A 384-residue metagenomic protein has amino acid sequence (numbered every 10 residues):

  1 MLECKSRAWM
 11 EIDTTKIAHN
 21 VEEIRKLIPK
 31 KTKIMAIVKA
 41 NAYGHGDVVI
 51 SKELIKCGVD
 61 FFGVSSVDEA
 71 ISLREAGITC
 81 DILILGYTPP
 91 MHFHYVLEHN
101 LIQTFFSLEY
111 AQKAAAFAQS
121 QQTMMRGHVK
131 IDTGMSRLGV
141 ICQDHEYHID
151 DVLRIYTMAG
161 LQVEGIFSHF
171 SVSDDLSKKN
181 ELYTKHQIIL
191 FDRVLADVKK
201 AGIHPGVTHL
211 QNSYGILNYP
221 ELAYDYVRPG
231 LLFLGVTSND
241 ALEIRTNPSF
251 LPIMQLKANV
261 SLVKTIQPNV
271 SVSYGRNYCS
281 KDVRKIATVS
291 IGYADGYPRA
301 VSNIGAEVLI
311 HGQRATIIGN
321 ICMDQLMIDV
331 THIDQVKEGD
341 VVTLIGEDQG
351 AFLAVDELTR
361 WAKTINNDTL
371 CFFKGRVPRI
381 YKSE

Functional and structural regions predicted by a protein language model:
L2-C4, A8-E11, K16-H19, K26 (+1 more regions): Active-site-proximal beta-alpha core segment in soluble small-molecule metabolic enzymes
L2-T14, A18, E69, T88 (+3 more regions): Active-site anion/phosphate-binding pocket segments in diverse small-molecule metabolic enzymes
